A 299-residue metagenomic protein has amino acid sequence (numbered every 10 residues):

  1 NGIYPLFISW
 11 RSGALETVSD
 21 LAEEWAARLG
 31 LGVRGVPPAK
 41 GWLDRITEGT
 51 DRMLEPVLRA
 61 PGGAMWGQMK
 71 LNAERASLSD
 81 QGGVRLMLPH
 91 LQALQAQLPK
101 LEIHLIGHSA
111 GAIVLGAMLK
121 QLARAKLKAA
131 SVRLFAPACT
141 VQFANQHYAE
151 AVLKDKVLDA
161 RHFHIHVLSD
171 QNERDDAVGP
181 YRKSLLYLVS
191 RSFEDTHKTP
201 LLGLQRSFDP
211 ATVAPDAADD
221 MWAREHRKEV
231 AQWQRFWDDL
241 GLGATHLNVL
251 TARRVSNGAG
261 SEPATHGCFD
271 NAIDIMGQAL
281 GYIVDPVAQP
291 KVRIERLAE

Functional and structural regions predicted by a protein language model:
N1-Y4: Short amphipathic alpha-helix adjacent to the substrate-entry channel of hydrolases
S12-S19, E24-E102, L119-A298: Lipolytic serine-hydrolase domain surface
L105-G111, L115: Gly/Ala-rich beta-loop-alpha elbow adjacent to hydrolase catalytic centers
